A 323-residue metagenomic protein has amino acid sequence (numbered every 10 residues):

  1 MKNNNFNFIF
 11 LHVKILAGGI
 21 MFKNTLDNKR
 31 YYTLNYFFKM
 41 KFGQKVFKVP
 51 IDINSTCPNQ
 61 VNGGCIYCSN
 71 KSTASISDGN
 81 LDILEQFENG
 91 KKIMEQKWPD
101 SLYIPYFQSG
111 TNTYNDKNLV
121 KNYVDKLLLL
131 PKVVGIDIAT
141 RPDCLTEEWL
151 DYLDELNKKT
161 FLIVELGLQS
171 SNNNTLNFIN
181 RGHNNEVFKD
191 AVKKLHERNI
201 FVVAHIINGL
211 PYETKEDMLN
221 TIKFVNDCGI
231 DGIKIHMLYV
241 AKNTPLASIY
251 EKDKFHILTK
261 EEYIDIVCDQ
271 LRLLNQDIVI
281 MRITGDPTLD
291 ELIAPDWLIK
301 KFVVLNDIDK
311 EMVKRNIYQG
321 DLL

Functional and structural regions predicted by a protein language model:
I20-I104: N-terminal [4Fe-4S]-dependent radical SAM core
F22-Y36, M40-F47, G232, V240-L323: Auxiliary Fe-S-binding modules of radical SAM enzymes
F47-I51, Y103-P105, I136-I138, L162-L166 (+3 more regions): Hydrophobic faces of well-ordered beta-strands that scaffold small-molecule active sites in alpha/beta enzyme cores
K71-G90, M94-K117, K132-L145, F161-F188 (+1 more regions): Core AdoMet radical
E95, V124-P131, L153-F161, K193 (+1 more regions): Acidic (Asp/Glu)-rich catalytic clusters
K117-D125, T146-N157, M218: Distinct, well-ordered alpha-helical segments
E186-P245, E261-T284: Conserved C-terminal portion of the radical SAM core fold that forms the substrate/S-adenosylmethionine-binding
